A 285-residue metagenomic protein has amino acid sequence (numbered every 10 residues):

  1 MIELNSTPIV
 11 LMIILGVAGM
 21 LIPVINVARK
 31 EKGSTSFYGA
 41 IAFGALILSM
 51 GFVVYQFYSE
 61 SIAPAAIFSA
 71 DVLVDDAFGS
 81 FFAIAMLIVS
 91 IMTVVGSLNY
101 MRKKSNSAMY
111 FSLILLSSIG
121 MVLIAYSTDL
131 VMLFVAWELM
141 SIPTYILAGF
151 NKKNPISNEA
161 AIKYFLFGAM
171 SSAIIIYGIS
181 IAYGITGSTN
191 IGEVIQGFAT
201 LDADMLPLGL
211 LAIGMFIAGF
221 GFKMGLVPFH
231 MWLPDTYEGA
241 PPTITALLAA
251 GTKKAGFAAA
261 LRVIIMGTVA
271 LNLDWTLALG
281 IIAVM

Functional and structural regions predicted by a protein language model:
M1-M285: Alpha-helical transmembrane segments of multi-pass membrane proteins predominantly involved in bioenergetics
